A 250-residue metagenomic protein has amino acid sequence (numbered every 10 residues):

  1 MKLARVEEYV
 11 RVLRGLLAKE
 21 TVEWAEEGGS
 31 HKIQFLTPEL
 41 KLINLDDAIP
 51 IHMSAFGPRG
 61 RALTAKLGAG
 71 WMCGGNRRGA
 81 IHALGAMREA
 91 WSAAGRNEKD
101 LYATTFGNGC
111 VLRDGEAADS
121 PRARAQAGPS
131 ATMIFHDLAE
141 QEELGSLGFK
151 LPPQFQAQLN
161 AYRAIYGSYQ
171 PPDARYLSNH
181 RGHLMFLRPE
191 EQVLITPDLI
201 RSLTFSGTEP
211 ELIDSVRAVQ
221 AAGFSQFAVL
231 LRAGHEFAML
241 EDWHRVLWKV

Functional and structural regions predicted by a protein language model:
M1-L42, H82-A218: An alpha-helical appendage that flanks or caps ligand/catalytic pockets
G15, A69-G70: Well-ordered beta-strand positions
L42-D46, A65: Solvent-exposed alpha-helices and their adjacent loops that cap or buttress functional pockets in soluble metabolic
I51-S54, W71-C73, L101-N108, F227-V229: Hydrophobic faces of well-ordered beta-strands that scaffold small-molecule active sites in alpha/beta enzyme cores
R61-A65, R217: Alpha-helical segments flanking ligand/cofactor-binding loops in enzyme cores
K66-L67, A222-F224: Structural motif
N76-W91, H235-M239: Active-site-adjacent beta->alpha loops and helix N-cap segments on the catalytic face of soluble alpha/beta enzymes
Y176-P189, E236-V250: Short acidic, glycine/proline-enriched helix-loop-strand junctions
